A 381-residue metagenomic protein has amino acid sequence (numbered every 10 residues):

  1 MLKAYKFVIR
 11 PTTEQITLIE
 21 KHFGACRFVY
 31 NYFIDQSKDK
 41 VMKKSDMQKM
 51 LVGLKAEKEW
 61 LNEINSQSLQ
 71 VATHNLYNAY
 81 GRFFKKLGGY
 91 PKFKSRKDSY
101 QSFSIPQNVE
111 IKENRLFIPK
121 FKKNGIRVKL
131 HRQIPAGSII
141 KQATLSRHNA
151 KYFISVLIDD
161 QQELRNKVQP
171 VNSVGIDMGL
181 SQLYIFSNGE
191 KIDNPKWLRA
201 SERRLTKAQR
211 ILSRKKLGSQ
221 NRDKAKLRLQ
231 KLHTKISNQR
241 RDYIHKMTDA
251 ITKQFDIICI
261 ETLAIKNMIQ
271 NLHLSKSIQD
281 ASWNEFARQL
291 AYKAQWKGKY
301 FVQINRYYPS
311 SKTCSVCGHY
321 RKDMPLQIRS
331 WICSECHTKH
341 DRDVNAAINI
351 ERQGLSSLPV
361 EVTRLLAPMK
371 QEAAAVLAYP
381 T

Functional and structural regions predicted by a protein language model:
M1-V71: Gly/serine-rich nucleotide phosphate-binding loop at the start of the catalytic core of nucleotide/ADP-ribose-handling
L2, R165, K276-S277, A281-T381: Positively charged, low-complexity nucleic-acid-binding target-recognition regions
F33, A72-F83, V344-G354: Stable alpha-helical structural segments in soluble proteins, enriched in small hydrophobic residues
K40-E59, I139-Q142, R147-A287, S357-T381: Substrate-contacting helices/loops that form the catalytic groove of nucleic-acid and nucleotide-polymer processing
K49-K151: Acidic carboxylate diad motif detector
K112, H148, S187-E190, C317 (+1 more regions): Short acidic-glycine loop/turn motifs at beta-strand connectors
R115-G125, V156-Q161, G189-E190, C336-H337: Secondary-structure transition/turn motif
